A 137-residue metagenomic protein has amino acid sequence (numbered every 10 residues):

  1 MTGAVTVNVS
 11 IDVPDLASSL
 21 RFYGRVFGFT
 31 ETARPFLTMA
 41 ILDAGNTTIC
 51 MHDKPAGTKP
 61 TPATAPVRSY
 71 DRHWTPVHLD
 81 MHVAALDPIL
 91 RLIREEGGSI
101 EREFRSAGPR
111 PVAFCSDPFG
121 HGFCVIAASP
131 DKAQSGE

Functional and structural regions predicted by a protein language model:
M1-N8, T30-M81, L90-S116, A127-E137: Vicinal oxygen chelate
S19-G24, I93, G120: Conserved active-site tyrosine of GNAT-family acetyltransferases
G122-V125: Short glycine-/small-residue motifs
